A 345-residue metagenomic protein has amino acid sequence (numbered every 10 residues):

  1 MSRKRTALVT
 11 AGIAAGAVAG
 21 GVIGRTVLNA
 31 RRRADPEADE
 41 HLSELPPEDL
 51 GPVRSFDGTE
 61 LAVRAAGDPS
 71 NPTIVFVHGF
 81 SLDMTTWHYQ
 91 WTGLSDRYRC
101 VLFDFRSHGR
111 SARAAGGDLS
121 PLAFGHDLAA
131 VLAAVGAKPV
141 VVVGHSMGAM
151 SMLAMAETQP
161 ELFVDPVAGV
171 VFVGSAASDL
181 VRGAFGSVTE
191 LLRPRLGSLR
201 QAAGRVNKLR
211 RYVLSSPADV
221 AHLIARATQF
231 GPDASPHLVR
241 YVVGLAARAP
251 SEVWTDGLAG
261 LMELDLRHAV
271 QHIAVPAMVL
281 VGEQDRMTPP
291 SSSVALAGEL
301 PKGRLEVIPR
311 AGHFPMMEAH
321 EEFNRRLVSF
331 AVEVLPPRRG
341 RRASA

Functional and structural regions predicted by a protein language model:
S2-A30: Hydrophobic alpha-helical topogenic segments used for membrane insertion/localization
T59-R113: Conserved HGGG/HGGXW glycine-rich cap/lid loop of the alpha/beta-hydrolase fold
G79-L82, S146, A176: Active-site glycine-rich loops that stabilize anionic/oxyanionic intermediates across multiple enzyme folds
F105-E157, L162-F163, G183, R325: Active-site loop/oxyanion-hole signature of alpha/beta-hydrolase fold enzymes
E157, E161-L209: Flexible "cap/lid" loop of the alpha/beta hydrolase fold
V206-Q271: Conserved alpha/beta-hydrolase catalytic His-Asp/Glu region
I273, V279-V281, D285: Short beta-strand/loop motif that positions the catalytic acidic residue of the alpha/beta-hydrolase fold
P301-A345: Catalytic active-site module of serine/aspartate enzymes centered on a nucleophile-bearing elbow/loop
